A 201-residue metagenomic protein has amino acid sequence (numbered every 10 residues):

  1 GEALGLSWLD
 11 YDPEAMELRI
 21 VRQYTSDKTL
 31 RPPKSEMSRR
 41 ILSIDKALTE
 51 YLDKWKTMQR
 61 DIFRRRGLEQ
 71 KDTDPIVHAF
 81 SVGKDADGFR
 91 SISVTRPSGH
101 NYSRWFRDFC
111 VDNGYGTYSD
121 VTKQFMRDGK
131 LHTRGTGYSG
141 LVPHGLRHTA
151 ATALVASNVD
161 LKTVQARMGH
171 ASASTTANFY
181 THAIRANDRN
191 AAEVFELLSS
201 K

Functional and structural regions predicted by a protein language model:
G1-E2, T163: Acidic donor-binding helix in nucleotide-sugar-dependent glycosyltransferases
G5-D74: Conserved tyrosine-mediated DNA breakage-rejoining catalytic core shared by Y-recombinases
D10, Q59, T149, A171 (+2 more regions): The DNA-recognition helices of helix-turn-helix-type DNA-binding domains
D10-E17, V159-F179: Short, polar N-cap/turn motifs at the start of nucleic acid-interacting alpha helices
Y24-S26, M168-E193: Catalytic-site neighborhood detector that most strongly recognizes the C-terminal catalytic loop/helix of tyrosine
S35, T149-T152, T163, T175-T176 (+1 more regions): Ser/Thr-centric signal marking residues that sit in or immediately flank functional binding/regulatory motifs
L42, R60-P75, G83-R96, H100-A166 (+1 more regions): Short, basic (Lys/Arg/His-rich) helix/loop patches that form interaction surfaces in the mid-to-C-terminal regions
E193-S199: Short, basic, alpha-helical segments at the C-terminal edge of helix-turn-helix-like DNA-binding modules
